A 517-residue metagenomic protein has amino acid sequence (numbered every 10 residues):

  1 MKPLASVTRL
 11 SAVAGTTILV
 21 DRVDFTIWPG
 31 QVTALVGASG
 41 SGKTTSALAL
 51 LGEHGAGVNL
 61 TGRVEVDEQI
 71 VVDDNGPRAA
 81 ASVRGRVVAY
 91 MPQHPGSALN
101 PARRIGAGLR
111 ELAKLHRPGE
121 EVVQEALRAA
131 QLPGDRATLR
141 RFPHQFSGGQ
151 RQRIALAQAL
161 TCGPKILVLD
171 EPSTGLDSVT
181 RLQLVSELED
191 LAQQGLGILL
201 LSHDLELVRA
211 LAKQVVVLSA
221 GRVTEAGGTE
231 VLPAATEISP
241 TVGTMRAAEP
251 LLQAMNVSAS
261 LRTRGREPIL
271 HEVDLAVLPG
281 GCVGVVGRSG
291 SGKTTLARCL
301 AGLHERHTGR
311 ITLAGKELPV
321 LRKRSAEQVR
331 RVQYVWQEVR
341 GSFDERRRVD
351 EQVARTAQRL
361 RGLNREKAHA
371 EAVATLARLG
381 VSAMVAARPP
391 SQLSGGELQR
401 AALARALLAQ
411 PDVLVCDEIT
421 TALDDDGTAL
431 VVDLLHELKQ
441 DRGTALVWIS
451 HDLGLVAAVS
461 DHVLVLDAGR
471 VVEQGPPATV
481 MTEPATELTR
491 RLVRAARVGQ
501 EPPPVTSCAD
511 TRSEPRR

Functional and structural regions predicted by a protein language model:
L51, A301: Helix-to-loop junction immediately C-terminal to a conserved catalytic motif
N59-V72, E225, G309-E317: Conserved ABC transporter NBD signature motif
V71-A89, L115, Q193, E267 (+6 more regions): ABC ATPase NBD coupling module
F142-F146, Q150, P389-L393, E397: Conserved ABC ATPase signature
G163, Q410: Conserved catalytic motifs of ABC-family nucleotide-binding domains
A226-G227, Q474-G475: ABC ATPase "signature
